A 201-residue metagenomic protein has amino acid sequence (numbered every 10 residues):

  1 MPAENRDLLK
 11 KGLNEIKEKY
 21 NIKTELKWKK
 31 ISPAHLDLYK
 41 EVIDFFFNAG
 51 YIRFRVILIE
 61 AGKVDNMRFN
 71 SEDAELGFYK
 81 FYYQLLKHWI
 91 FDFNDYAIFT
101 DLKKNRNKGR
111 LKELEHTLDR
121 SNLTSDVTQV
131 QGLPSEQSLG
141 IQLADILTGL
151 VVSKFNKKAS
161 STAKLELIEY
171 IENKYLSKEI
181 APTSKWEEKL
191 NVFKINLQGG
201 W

Functional and structural regions predicted by a protein language model:
M1-W201: Phosphate-ester processing/binding pockets and catalytic centers
